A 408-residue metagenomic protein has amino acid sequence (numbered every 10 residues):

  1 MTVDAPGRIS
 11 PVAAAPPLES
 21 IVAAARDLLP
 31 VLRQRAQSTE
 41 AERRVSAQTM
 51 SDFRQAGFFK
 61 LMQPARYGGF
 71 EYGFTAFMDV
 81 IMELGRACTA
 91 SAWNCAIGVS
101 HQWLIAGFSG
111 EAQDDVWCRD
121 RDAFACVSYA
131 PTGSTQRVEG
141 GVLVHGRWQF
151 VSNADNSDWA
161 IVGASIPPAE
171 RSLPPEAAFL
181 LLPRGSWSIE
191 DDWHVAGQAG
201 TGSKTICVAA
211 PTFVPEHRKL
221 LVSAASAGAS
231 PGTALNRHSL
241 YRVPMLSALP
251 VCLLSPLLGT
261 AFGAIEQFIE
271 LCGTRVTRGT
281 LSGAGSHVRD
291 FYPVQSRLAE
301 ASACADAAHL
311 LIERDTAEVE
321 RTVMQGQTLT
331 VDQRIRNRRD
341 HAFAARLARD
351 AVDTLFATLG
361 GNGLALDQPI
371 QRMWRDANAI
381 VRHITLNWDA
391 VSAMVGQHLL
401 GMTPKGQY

Functional and structural regions predicted by a protein language model:
M1-A23, D27, Q407-Y408: Basic/polar N-terminal segments that are highly enriched at the extreme N-terminus, encompassing both cleavable
R33, Q37-E40, D306-A342, F356-L364: C-terminal helix-coil-helix/basic helical segment that borders enzyme active sites and/or dimer interfaces and provides
V45-Q55, F59-D158, P168-A178: Glycine-rich flavin
R147-W187, D191-W193, Q198, G202-T205: DPxDG-like acidic metal-binding loop motif
G197, S203-A305: Glycine-rich beta->alpha junctions and the first turn(s) of the following alpha-helix
G259-F262, E266, A299-D306, R338 (+3 more regions): Generic structural signal for well-ordered, non-transmembrane alpha-helical segments in soluble/cytosolic regions
E270-T274, A308-R314, D350: Extended, amphipathic, non-transmembrane alpha-helical segments
L359-Y408: Glycine-rich phosphate/cofactor-binding loops in nucleotide/flavin-utilizing enzymes
